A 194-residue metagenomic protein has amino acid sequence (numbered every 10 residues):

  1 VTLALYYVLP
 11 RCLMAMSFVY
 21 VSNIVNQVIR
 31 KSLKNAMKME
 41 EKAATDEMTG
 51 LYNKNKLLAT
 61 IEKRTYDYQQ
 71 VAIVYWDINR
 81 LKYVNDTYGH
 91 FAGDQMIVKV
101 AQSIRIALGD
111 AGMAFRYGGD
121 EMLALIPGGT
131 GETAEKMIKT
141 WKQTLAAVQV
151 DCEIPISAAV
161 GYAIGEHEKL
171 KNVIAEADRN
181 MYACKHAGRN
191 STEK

Functional and structural regions predicted by a protein language model:
A4, V8-M48, N55-T65: Signal-transducing coiled-coil linker helices
N53-A72, N79-G109, F115-G119, L123-A124 (+3 more regions): Conserved long alpha-helical elements within nucleotide-processing catalytic cores of c-di-GMP signaling and class III
L125-P127, A163: Short hydrophobic/aromatic beta-strand micro-patches that form the beta-sheet surface supporting nucleotide- or nucleic
G128-G129, E168: Hydrophobic/aromatic docking surface of two-component receiver
A146-I154, K169-K194: Catalytic/regulatory signature loops of cyclic-dinucleotide turnover enzymes and related class III nucleotidyl cyclases
